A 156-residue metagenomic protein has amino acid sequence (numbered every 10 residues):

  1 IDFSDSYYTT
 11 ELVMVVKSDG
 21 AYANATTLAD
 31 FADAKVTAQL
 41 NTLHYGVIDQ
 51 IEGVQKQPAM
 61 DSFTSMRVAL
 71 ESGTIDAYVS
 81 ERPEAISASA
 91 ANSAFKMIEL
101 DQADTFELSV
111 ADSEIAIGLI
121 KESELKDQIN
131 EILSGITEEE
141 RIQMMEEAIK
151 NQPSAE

Functional and structural regions predicted by a protein language model:
I1-D2, A29-D30, Q50-I51, F63-N92: Short helices/loops that flank or line small-molecule/ion binding pockets
D2, T9-E11, T26, F31 (+2 more regions): Extracytoplasmic
D5, K17-K35: Flexible hinge/capping segments at coil-to-helix
Y8-V16, A91-L133, N151-A155: Periplasmic-binding protein-like
S18, L40, R82-P83: Short secondary-structure boundary segments
D19-T27, P58, K121-Q128: Short helix-loop capping/hinge motifs at secondary-structure junctions, enriched in acidic/polar residues
A38, Q55-S62, M66: Short beta-strand-to-loop elements that line the ligand-binding cleft of bilobed periplasmic-binding protein-like
L43-M60, M97-D101, E124, Q128-E156: Ligand-binding clefts/hinges and TM-proximal coupling segments of bilobed small-molecule sensing domains
